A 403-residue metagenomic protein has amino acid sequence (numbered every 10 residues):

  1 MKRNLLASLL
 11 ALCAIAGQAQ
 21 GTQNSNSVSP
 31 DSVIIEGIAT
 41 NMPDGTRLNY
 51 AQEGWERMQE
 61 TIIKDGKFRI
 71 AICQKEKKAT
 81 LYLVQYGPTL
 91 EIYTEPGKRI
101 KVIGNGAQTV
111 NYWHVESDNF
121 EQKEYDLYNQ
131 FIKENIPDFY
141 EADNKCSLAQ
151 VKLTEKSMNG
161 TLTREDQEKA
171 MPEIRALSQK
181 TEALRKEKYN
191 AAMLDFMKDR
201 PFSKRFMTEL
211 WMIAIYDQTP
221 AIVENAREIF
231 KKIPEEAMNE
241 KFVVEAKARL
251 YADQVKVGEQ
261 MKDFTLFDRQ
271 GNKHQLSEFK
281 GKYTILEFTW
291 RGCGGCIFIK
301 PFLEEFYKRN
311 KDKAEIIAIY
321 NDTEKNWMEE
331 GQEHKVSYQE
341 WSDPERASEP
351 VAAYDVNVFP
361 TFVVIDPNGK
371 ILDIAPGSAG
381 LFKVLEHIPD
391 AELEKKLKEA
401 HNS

Functional and structural regions predicted by a protein language model:
M1-S32, S403: Bacterial Sec-dependent N-terminal signal peptides
Q20-K180: A non-transmembrane, solvent-exposed segment enriched in polar/low-complexity residues
M171-P172, D199-Y216, V244: Amphipathic alpha-helical repeat scaffolds of TPR domains
P220-F267, S277-F279, K308, K325 (+3 more regions): N-proximal helix/coil linker or "cap" segments that precede and/or mark the start of modular domains
K280-T284, F288-K308: Conserved redox-active cysteine motifs that mediate thiol-disulfide chemistry, especially di-cysteine Cys-X(1-2)-Cys
I297-H334, E345-A352: Structural microenvironment flanking redox-active thiols in thiol-disulfide oxidoreductases
Q332-N368: Short, internal strand/loop/helix patches that form the active-site neighborhood or redox-interaction surface
V358-F359, P367-H401: Non-catalytic, surface beta->alpha helical segment in thiol-disulfide oxidoreductase systems
